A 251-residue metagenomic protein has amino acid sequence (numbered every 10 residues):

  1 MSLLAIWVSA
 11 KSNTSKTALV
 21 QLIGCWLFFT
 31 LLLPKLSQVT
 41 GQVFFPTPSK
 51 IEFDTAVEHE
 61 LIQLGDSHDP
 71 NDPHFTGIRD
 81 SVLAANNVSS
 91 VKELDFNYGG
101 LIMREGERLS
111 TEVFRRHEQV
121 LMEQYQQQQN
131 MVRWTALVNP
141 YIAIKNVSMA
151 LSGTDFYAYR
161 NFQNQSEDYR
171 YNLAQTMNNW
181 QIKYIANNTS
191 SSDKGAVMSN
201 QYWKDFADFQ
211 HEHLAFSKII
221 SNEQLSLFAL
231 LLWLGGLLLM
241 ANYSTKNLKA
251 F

Functional and structural regions predicted by a protein language model:
M1-K11, L237-L238: Hydrophobic alpha-helical transmembrane segments of polytopic membrane proteins
K16-F251: Transmembrane alpha-helical segments and their membrane-interface loop/helix boundaries that make up the transmembrane
